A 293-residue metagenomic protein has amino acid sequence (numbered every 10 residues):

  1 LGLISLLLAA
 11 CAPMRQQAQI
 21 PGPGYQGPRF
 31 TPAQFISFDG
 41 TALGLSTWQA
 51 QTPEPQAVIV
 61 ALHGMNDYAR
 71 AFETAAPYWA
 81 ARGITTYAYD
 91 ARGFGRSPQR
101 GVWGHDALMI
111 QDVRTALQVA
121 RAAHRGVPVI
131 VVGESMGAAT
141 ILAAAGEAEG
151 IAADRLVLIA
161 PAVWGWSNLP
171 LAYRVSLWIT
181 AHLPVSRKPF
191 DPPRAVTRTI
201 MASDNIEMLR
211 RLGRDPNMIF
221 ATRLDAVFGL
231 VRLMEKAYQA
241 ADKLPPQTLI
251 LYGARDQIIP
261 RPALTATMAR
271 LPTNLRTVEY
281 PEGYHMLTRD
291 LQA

Functional and structural regions predicted by a protein language model:
L6-I36, T41-Q51: An N-terminal hydrophobic leader/cap segment in hydrolases
P55-G64: Short beta-strand element of the alpha/beta-hydrolase
N66-A69, G95-H124: Catalytic nucleophile-loop/oxyanion-hole region of alpha/beta-hydrolase and closely related hydrolase-like folds
A76-R100: Conserved alpha/beta-hydrolase
M136-R223: Alpha/beta-hydrolase-fold enzymes
L244, I250-Y252, D256: Short beta-strand/loop motif that positions the catalytic acidic residue of the alpha/beta-hydrolase fold
P246, P260-A269: Short alpha-helix in the alpha/beta-hydrolase fold that links the catalytic acid
G283-Q292: Catalytic histidine-centered segment of alpha/beta-hydrolase-like enzymes
